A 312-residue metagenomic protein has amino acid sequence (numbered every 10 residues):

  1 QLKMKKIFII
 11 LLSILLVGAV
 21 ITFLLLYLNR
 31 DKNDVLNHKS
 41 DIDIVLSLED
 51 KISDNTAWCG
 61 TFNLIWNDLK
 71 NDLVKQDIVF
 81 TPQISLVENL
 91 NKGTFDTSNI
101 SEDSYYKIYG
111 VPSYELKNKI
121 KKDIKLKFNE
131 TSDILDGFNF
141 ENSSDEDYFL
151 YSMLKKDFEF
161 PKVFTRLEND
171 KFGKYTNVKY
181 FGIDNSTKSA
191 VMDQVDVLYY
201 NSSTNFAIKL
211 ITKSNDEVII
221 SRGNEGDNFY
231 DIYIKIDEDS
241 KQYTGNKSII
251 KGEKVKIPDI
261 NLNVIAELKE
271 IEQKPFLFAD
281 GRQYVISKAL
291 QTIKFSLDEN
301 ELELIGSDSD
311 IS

Functional and structural regions predicted by a protein language model:
Q1-L2, L26: General helical secondary-structure elements
L2-L16: N-terminal Sec-pathway targeting helices
K5-K6, R30-K32: Polybasic, lysine/arginine-rich low-complexity segments
V17-Y27: Hydrophobic alpha-helical membrane-insertion segments, chiefly the h-region of N-terminal signal peptides
D31-S312: Hydrophobic-core positions in well-structured secondary-structure elements of globular domains
